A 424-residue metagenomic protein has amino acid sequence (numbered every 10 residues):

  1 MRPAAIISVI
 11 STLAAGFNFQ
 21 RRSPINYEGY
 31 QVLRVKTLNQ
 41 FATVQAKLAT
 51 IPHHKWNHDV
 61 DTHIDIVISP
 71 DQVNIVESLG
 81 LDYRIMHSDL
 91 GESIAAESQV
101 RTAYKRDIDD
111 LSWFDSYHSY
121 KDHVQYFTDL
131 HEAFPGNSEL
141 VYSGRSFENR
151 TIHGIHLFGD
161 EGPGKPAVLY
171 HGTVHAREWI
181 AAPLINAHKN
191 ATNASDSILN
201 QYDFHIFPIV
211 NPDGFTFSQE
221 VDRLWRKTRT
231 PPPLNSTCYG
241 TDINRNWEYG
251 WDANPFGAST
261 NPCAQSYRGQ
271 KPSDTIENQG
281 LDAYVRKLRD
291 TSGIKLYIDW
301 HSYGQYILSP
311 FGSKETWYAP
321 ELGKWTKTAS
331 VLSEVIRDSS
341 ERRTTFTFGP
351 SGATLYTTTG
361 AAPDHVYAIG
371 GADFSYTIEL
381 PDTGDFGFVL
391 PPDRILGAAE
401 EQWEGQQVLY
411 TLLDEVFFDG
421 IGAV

Functional and structural regions predicted by a protein language model:
R2-A5, I10-V424: M14 metallocarboxypeptidase catalytic domain recognition
